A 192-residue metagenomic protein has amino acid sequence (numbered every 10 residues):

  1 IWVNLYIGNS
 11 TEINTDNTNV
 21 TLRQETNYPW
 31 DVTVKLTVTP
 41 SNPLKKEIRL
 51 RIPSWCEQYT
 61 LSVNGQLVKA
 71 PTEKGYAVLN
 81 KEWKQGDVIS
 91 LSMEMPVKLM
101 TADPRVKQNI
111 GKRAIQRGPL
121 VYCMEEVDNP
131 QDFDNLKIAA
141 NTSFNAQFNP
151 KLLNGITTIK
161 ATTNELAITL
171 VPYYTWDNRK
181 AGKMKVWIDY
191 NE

Functional and structural regions predicted by a protein language model:
I1-T37, T72, S92-E192: C-terminal beta-rich recognition modules with glycine/proline-rich loops and embedded aromatic residues
T26, V38-N42, R51-S54, K81: Non-cytosolic beta-sheet module surface loops
S41-K45, N64-E73, Q85, K151-I156: Short, glycine- and charge-enriched coil/turn segments that flank and shape catalytic ligand pockets
P43-V63: Beta-strand-rich binding/interaction modules
K46-R49, L79-E94, K98: C-terminal beta-strand-rich structural cap/linker in extracellular carbohydrate-active enzymes
C56-N80, L99-R105: Solvent-exposed beta-strand/loop surfaces of large extracellular or lumenal domains
